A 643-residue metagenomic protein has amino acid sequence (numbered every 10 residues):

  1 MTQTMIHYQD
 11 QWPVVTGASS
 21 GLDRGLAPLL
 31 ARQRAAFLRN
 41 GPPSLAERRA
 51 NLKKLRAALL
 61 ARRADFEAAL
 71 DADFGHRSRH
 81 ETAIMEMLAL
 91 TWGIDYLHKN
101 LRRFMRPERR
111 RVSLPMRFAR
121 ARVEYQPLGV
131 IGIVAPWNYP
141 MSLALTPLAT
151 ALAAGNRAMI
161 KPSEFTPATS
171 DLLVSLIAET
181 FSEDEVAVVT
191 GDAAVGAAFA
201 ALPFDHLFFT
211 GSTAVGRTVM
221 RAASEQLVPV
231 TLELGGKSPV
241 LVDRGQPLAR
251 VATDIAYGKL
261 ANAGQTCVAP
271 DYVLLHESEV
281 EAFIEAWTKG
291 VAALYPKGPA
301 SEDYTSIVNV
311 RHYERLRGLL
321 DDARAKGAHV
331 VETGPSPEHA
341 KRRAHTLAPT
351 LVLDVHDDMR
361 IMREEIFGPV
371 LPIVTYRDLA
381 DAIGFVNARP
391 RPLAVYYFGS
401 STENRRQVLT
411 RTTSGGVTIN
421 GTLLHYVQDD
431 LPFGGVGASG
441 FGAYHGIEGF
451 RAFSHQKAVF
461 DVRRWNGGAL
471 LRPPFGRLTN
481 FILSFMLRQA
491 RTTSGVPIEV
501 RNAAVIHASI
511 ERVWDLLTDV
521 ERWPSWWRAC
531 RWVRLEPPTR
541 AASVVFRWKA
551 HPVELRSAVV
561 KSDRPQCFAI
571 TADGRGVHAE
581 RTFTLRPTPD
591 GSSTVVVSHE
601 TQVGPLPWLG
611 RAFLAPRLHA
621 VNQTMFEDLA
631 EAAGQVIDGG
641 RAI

Functional and structural regions predicted by a protein language model:
W12, S19-S20: Conserved glycine-rich cofactor-binding loop
G21, G25: NAD(P)H-binding Rossmann-fold N-terminus in SDR/SDR-like oxidoreductases, specifically the glycine-rich beta1-alpha1
L26-R122: N-terminal Rossmann-like NAD(P)+-binding subdomain of aldehyde/semialdehyde dehydrogenases
S113-R250, Y376: Rossmann-like NAD(P) dinucleotide-binding subdomain of oxidoreductase/dehydrogenase enzymes
F181, A214-H356, I419, G476-F481: ALDH superfamily catalytic-core signature
L241, H339, T346-S494: Conserved C-terminal structural/oligomerization subdomain of aldehyde/semialdehyde dehydrogenase
T492-P537, I643: Hydrophobic ligand-binding cavity/cleft-lining segments
D573-T624, E631, G640-R641: Beta-strand/loop substructures that line and gate deep hydrophobic ligand-binding cavities in soluble
